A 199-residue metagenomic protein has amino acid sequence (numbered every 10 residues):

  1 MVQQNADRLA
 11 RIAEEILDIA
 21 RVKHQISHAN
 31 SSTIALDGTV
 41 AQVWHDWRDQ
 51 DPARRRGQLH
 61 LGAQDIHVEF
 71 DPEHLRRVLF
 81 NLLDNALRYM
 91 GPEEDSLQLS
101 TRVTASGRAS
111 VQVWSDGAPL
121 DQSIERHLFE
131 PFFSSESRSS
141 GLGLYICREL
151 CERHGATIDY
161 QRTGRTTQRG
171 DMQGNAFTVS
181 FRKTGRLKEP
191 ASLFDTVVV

Functional and structural regions predicted by a protein language model:
Q4-L9: Short alpha-helical segment of the dimerization/phosphotransfer core of two-component systems
H24-A29, H67-F70, S135: Conserved micro-motifs of the catalytic ATP-binding
N30-H45: A conserved beta-strand-to-alpha-helix junction within the catalytic ATP-binding
A86-L87: Short helix-loop "hinge" at the ATP-lid/N-box region of the Bergerat-fold HATPase_c
L120-F132: Short conserved segment of the HATPase_c
G143, C147: Short alpha-helical Gxxx[C/S/T] motif in the catalytic ATP-binding
